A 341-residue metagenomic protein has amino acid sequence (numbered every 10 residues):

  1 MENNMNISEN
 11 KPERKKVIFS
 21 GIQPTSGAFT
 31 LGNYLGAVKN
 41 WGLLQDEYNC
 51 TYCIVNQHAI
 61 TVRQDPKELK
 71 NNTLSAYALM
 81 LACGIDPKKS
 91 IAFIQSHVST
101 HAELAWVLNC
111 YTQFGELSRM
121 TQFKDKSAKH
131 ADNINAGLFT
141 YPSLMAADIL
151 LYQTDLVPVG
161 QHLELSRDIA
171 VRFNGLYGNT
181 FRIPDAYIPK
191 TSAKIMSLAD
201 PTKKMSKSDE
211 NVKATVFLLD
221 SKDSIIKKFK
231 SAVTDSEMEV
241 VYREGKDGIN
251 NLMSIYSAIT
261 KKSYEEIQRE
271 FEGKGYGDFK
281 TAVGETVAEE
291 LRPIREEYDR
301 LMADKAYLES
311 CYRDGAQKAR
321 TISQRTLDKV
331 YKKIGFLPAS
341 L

Functional and structural regions predicted by a protein language model:
E2-S20, P24-A147, E289, D299: N-terminal Rossmann-like or analogous alpha/beta NTP/dinucleotide-binding catalytic cores that position adenine
I22-P24, N56-H58, D155-L156, D209 (+1 more regions): Short, histidine-centered active-site or binding-site loop motifs used for metal coordination, general acid-base
Q23, K39, D65, H97 (+11 more regions): Short capping/connector residues at structural and topological boundaries
N33, E164-L341: Conserved nucleotide- and phosphate/pyrophosphate-binding catalytic cores in adenylate/nucleotidyl-handling enzymes
V55, E103, T112, S118 (+5 more regions): Residue-level signal for pocket-adjacent positions within structured domains
N56-Q57, A146-L150, P201, A258-K261: Short connector loops/turns at beta-strand edges and beta->alpha or beta->beta junctions
P66, V157-V159, T180-F181, E239: Short, polar/flexible loop-turn hinges at active-site or ligand-entry regions and domain interfaces
A128-F173, S197: Internal, conserved structured core segments that host functional sites
